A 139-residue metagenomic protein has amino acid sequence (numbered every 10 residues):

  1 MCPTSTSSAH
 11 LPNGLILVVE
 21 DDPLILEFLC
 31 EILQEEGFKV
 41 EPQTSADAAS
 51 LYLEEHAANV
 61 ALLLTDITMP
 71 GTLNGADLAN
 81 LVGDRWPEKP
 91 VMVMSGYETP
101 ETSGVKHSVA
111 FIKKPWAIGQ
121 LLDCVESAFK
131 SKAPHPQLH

Functional and structural regions predicted by a protein language model:
M1-L17, P23, C30, E54 (+6 more regions): Non-catalytic signal-transmission and effector/linker regions of two-component phosphorelay proteins
P23-P42: Two-component/phosphorelay signaling modules centered on CheY-like receiver
L26, P70-T72: The feature encodes the CheY-like receiver
P42-L62: Acidic, metal-coordinating helix/loop segments flanking the phosphotransfer/catalytic sites of two-component signaling
T44-S45, L73-L78: Acidic catalytic/metal-coordinating carboxylates
D66-I67: Active-site residues of response regulator receiver
M94-S95: Hydrophobic/aromatic residues positioned on beta-strands within the core alpha/beta folds
V109-F111: Conserved phosphoryl-transfer motifs of two-component systems
